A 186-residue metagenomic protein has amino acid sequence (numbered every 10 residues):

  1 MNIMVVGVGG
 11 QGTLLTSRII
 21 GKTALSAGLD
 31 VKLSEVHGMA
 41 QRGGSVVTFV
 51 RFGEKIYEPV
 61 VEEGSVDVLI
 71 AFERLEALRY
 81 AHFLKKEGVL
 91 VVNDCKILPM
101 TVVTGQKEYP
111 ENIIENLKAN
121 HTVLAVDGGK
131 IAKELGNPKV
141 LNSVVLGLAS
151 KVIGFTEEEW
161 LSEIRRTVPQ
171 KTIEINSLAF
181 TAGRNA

Functional and structural regions predicted by a protein language model:
M1-A186: Active-site cofactor/cluster-binding pocket
